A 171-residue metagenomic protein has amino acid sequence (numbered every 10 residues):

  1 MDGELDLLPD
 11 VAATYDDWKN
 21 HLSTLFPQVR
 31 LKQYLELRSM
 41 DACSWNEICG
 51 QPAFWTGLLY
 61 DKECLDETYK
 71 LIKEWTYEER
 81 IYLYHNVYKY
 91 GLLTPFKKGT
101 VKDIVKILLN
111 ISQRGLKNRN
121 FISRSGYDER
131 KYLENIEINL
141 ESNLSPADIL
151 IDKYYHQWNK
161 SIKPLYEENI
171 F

Functional and structural regions predicted by a protein language model:
M1-F171: C-terminal accessory/tail domains of diverse enzymes
